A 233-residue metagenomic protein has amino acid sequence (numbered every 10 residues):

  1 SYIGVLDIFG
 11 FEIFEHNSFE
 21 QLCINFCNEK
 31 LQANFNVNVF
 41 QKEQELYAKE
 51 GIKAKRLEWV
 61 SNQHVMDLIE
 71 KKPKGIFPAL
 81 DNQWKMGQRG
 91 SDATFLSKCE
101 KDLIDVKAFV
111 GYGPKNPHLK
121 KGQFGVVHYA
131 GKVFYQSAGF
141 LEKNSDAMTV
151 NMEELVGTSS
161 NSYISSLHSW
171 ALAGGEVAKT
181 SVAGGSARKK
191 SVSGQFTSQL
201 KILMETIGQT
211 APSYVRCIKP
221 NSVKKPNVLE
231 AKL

Functional and structural regions predicted by a protein language model:
S1: P-loop NTPase catalytic core of nucleic-acid-dependent motor ATPases
G4-L233: Extended, low-complexity interaction tracts enriched in P/G/S/Q
